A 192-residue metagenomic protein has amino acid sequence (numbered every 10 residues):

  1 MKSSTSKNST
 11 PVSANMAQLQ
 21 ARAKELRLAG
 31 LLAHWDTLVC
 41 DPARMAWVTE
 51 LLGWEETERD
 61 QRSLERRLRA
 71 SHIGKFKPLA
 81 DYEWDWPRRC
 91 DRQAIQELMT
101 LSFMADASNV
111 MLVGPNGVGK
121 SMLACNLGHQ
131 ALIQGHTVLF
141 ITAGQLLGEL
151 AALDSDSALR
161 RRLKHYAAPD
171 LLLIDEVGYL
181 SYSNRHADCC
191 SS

Functional and structural regions predicted by a protein language model:
M1-A21: Intrinsically disordered, low-complexity and often Lys/Arg-enriched segments
A17, A21, A33, T49 (+6 more regions): Solvent-exposed alpha-helical segments within well-ordered globular domains of core cellular machineries
Q20, K24-K75: Interdomain "pre-motor" coupling segment immediately N-terminal to P-loop NTPase/helicase cores
R22-A29, L38-D41, W54, E58 (+6 more regions): Conserved, well-folded catalytic cores of nucleic-acid-processing and energy-transducing macromolecular machines
R59-V113: Extended interfacial segments that mediate partner engagement and assembly in macromolecular machines
C90-A168: Conserved P-loop
S157-S192: Conserved nucleotide-sensing/catalytic segment adjacent to the nucleotide-binding pocket in NTP-handling enzymes
